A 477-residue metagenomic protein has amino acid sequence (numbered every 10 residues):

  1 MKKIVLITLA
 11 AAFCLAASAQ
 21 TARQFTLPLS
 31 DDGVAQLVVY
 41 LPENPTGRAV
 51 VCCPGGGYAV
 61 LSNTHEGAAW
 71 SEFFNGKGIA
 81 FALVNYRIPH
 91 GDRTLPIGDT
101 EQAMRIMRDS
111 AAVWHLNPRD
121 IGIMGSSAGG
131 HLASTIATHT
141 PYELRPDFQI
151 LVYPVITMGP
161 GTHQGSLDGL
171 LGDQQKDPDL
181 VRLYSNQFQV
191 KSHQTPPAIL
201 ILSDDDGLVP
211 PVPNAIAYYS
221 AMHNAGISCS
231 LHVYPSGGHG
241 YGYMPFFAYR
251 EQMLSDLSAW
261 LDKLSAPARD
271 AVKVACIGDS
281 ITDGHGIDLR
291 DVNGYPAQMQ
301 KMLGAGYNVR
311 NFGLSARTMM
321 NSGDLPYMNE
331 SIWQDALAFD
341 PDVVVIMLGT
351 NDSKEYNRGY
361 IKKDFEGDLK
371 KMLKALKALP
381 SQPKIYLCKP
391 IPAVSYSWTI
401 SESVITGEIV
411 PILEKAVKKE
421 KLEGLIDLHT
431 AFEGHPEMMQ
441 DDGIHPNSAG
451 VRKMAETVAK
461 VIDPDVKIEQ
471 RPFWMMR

Functional and structural regions predicted by a protein language model:
V38, I216-A268, D441-I444, S448 (+2 more regions): C-terminal catalytic histidine-bearing segment of alpha/beta-hydrolase fold enzymes
G47-G55: Short beta-strand element of the alpha/beta-hydrolase
S62-T64, A69, A82-P118, P245-Q252: Catalytic nucleophile-loop/oxyanion-hole region of alpha/beta-hydrolase and closely related hydrolase-like folds
Q102-S166, V181-R182, N186: Primarily recognizes the serine-hydrolase "nucleophile elbow" in alpha/beta-hydrolase and SGNH/GDSL folds
D168, A271-A275, I281-K370, E402-G407: Conserved SGNH/GDSL esterase-like catalytic core that processes O-acyl groups on lipids and polysaccharides
I199-D206: Short beta-strand/loop motif that positions the catalytic acidic residue of the alpha/beta-hydrolase fold
G207-N214: Conserved alpha/beta-hydrolase "acid-adjacent" motif
G238-M244, I287, I391-R477: Catalytic His-Asp segment of secreted/periplasmic serine-dependent ester chemistry enzymes
